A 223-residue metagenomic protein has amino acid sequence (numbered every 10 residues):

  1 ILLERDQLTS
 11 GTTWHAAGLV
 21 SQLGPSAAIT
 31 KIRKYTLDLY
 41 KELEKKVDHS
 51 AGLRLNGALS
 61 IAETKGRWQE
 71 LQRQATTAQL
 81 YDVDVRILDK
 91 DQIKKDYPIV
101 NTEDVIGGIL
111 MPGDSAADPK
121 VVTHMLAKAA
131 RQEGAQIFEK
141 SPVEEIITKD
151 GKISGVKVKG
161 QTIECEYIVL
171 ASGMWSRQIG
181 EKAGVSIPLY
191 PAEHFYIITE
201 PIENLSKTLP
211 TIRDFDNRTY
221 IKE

Functional and structural regions predicted by a protein language model:
I1-W14: Glycine-rich FAD pyrophosphate-binding loop
T9, R67, T123, W175-S176 (+1 more regions): Glycine-rich nucleotide phosphate-binding loop and flanking beta-alpha elements of Rossmann-like dinucleotide-binding
G18-D96, D216-I221: Dinucleotide-binding Rossmann-like beta1-alpha1 core, especially the glycine-rich loop that anchors the ADP
S21-L23, I146-E223: Flavin-dependent oxidoreductases
H49-S60, Q74, K94-E133, S154-G155: Helix-loop-beta segment of a Rossmann-like dinucleotide-binding subdomain
D84, Q136, S186: Residue-level detector of anion-binding/catalytic polar loops
I109-Y167, A171, W175: Helical element adjacent to the flavin cofactor pocket in flavoenzyme catalytic cores
